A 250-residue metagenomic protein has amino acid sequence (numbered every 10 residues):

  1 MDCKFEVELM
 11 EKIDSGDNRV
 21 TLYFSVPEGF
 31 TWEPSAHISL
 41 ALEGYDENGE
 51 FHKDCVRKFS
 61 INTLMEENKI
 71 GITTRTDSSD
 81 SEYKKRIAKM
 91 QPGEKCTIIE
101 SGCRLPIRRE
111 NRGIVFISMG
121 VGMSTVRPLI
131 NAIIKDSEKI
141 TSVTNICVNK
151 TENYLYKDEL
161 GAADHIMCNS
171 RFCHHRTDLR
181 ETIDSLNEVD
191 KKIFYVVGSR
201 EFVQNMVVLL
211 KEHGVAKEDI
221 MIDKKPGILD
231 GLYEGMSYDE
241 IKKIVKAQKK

Functional and structural regions predicted by a protein language model:
D2-E94, N149-T151: Ferredoxin-reductase
C3, T73, S79-K250: FNR/FR-type flavoprotein reductase catalytic core
